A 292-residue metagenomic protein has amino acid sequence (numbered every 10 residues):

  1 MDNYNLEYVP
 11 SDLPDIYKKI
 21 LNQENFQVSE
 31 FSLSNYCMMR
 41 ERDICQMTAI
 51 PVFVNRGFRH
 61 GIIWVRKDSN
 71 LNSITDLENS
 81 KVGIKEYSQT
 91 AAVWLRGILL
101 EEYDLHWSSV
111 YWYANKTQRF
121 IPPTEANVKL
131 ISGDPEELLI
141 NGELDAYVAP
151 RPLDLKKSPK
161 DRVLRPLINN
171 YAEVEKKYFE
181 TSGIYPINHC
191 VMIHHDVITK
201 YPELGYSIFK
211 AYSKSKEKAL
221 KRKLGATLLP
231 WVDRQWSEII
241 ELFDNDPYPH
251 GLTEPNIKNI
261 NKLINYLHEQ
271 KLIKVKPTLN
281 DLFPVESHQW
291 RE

Functional and structural regions predicted by a protein language model:
M1-S108, W112-R119: Short, glycine-/small- and polar/acidic-enriched structural segments that line small-molecule recognition paths
Y8-K19, N72, V110-N141, S237-I239 (+1 more regions): Short helix-initiation/N-cap motifs at beta->coil->alpha
I44-Q46, R162-I168, Q289-E292: Short low-complexity, flexible loop/linker segments enriched in glycine and/or proline with clustered acidic
P123-L224: Pocket-lining segment of extracytoplasmic ligand-binding domains
M192, V197-E269: Secondary-structure end/capping motifs
E254-E292: Long, low-complexity C-terminal extensions of enzymes
